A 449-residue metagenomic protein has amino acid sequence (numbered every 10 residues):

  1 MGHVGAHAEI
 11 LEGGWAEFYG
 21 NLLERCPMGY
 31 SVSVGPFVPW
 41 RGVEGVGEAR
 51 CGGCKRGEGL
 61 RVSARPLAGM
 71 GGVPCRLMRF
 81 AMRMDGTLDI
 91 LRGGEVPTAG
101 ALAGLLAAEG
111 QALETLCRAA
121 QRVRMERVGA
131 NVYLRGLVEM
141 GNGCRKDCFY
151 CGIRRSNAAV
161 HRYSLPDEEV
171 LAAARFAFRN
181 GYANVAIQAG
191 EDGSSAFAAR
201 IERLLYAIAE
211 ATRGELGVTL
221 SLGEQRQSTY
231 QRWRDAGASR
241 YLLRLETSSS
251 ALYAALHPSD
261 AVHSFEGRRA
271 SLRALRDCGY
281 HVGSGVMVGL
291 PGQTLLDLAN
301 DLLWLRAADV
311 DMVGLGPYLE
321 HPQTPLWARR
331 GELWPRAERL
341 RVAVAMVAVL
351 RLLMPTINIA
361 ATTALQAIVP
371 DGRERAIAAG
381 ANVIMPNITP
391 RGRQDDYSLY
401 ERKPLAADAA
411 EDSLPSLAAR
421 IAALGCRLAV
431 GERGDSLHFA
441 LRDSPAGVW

Functional and structural regions predicted by a protein language model:
Y30, C51-C54, C75-Q111, F178 (+1 more regions): Auxiliary Fe-S-binding modules of radical SAM enzymes
S33, V46-G47, L60-S63: Intrinsic disorder
C51, V128-E169: Canonical Radical SAM [4Fe-4S] cluster-binding loop centered on the CxxxCxxC motif and its immediate flanking residues
R135-V138, A158, A186-A198, L256 (+2 more regions): Glycine-rich, proline-tolerant flexible connector loops at the mouths of alpha/beta enzymes
R155-L171, A177-L272, H281-V288, D311-G314: Core AdoMet radical
D192-S195, T219-S221, Q225, S271-D297 (+3 more regions): Conserved strand-turn element in the central/C-terminal portion of the radical SAM core barrel that lines
R226-W233, P291-L305, A367-A378: Catalytic cores of alpha/beta
